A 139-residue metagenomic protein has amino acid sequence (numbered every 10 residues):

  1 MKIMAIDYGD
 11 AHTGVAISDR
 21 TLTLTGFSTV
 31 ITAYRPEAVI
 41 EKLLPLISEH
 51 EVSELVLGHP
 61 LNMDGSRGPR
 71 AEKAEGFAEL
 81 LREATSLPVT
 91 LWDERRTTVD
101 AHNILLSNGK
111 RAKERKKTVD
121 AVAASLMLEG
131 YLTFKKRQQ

Functional and structural regions predicted by a protein language model:
K2-I3, D10-Q139: Phosphate- and other anionic-substrate recognition elements at nucleic-acid/protein interfaces
